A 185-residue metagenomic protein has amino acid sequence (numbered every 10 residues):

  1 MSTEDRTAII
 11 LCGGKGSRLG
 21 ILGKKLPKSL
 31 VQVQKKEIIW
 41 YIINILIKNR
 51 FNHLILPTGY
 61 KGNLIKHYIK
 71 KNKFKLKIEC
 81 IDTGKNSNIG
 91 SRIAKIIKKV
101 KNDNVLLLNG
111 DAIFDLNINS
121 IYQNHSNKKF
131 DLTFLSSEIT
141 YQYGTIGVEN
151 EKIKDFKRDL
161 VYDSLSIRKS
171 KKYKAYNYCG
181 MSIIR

Functional and structural regions predicted by a protein language model:
M1-K24: N-terminal nucleotide-binding beta1-loop-alpha1 segment
S2-I10, Q32, K36-N109, I113 (+1 more regions): Conserved N-terminal catalytic core of the sugar/cofactor nucleotidyltransferase
S2-T3, K24, K99, S126 (+1 more regions): Short, flexible hinge/linker loops that cap or flank conserved catalytic cores
G14, K25, K36, G84-N86 (+3 more regions): Short, solvent-exposed coil/turn elements at secondary-structure transition points
K15, L26, K61, A112 (+1 more regions): A generic "binding-loop/recognition-motif" signal
K24-L30: Short glycine-enriched, charge-decorated loop/helix-capping segments at active-site entrances that position
H67, D115-I184: Conserved core of the sugar-phosphate nucleotidyltransferase
